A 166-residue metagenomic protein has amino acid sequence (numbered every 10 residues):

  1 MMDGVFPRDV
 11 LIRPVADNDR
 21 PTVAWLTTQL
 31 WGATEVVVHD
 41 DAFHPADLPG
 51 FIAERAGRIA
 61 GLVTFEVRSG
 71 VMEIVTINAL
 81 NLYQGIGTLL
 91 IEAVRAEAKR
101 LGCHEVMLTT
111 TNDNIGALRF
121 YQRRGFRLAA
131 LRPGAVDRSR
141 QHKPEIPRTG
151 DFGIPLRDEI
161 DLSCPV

Functional and structural regions predicted by a protein language model:
M1-N18, I160, V166: Conserved N-terminal entry element of GNAT/NAT acetyltransferase domains
P14-Q84, T88-E92, R157, P165: Acetyl-CoA-dependent GNAT
V38-D40, E145-G153: Short, P/G- and charge-enriched loop/turn segments at secondary-structure junctions
A79, L108-A117, A129, P133-R140: Conserved beta-strand-loop-alpha-helix junction that forms the acyl-donor binding cleft
A98-T110: Conserved GNAT acetyl-CoA-binding A-motif
Y121, F126: Conserved active-site tyrosine of GNAT-family acetyltransferases
